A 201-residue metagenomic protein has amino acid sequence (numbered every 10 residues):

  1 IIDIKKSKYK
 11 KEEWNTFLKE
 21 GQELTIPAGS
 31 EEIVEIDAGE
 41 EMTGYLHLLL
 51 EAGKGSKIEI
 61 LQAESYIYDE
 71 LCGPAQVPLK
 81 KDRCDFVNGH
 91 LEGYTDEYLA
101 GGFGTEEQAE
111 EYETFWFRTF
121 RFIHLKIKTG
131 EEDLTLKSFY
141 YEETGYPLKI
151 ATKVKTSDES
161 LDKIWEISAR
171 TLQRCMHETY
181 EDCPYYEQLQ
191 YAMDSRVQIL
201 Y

Functional and structural regions predicted by a protein language model:
I1-D182, D194: Extracellular/oxidizing-compartment recognition motifs
Y186-Y191: Glycine/proline-enriched, intrinsically flexible loops and inter-domain linkers
V197-Y201: Well-ordered alpha-helical scaffold segments within catalytic/enzyme domains
